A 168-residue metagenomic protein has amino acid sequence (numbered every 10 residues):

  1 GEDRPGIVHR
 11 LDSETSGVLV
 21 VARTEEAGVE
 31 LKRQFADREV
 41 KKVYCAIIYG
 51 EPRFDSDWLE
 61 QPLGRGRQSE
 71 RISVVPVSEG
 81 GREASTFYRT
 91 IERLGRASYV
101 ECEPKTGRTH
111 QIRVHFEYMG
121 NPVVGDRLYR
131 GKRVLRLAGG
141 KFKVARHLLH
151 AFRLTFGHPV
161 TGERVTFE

Functional and structural regions predicted by a protein language model:
G1-E168: RNA pseudouridine synthases
